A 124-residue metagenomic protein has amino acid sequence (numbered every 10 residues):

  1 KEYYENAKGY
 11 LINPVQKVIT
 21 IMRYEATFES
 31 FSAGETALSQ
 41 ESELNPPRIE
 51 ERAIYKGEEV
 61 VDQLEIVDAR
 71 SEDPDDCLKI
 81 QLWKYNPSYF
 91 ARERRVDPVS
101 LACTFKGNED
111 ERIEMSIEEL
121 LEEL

Functional and structural regions predicted by a protein language model:
Y4-L124: Long, low-complexity, charge-rich intrinsically disordered regions
